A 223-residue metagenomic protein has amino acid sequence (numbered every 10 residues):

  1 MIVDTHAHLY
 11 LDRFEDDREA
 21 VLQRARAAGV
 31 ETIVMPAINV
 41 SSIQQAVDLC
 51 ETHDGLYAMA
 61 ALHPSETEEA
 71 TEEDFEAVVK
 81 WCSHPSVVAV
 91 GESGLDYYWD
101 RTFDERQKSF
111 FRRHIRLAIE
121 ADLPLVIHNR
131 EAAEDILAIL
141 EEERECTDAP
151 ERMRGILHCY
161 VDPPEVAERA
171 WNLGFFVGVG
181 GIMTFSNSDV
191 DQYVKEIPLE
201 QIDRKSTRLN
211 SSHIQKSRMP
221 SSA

Functional and structural regions predicted by a protein language model:
M1-R208, S212: Mid-domain alpha/beta scaffold segments of enzyme catalytic cores
L209-A223: Single conserved hydrophobic/aromatic residue that forms the stacking wall/gate of nucleotide- or nucleobase-binding
